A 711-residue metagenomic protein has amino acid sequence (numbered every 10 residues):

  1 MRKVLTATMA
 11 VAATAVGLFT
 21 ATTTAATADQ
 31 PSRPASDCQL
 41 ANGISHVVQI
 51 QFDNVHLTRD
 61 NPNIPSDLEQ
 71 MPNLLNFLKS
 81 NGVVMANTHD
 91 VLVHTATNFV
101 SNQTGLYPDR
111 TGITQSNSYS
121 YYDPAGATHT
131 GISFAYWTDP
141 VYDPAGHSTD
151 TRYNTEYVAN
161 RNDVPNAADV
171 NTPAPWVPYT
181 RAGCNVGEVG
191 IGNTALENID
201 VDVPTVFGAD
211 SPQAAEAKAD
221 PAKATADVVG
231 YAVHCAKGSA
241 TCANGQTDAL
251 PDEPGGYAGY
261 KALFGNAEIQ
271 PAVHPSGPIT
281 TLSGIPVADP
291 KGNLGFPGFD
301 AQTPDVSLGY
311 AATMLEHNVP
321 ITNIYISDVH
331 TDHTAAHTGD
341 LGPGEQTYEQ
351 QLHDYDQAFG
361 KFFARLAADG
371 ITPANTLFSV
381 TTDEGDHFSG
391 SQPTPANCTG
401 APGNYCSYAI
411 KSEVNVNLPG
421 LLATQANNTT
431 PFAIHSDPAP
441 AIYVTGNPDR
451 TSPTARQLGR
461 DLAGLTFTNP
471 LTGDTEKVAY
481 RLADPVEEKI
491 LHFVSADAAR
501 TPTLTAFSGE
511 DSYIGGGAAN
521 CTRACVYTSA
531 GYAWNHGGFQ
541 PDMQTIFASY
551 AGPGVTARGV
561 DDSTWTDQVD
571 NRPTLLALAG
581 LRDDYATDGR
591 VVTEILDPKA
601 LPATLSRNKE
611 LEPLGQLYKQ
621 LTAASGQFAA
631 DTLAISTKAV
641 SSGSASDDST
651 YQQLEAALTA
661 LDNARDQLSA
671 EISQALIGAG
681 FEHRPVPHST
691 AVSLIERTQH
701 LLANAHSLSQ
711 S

Functional and structural regions predicted by a protein language model:
M1-A28: Secretory targeting and sorting signals
P31, K291-E316, A358-R365, G459-A496: A Trp-anchored, charged/polar loop motif used as the substrate-binding/catalytic surface of acyl/ester-handling
N42-L57, L78, N102, I321-S327 (+5 more regions): Beta-strand elements within well-structured catalytic alpha/beta cores of enzymes that handle phosphate/sulfate esters
G43-V48, S80-M85, R110, H129-T130 (+4 more regions): Loop/turn elements at helix/coil->beta-strand transitions in domains of secreted/extracellular proteins
T58-R110: Short, structured active-site-proximal loop/turn typified by the sulfatase FGly-forming signature C/S-X-P-X-R
S66-E69, V91, Q350-H353, V416 (+4 more regions): A short beta-strand-to-alpha-helix junction
V93-T97, Q103-T104, R110-G245, D369-L377 (+3 more regions): Secreted, luminal/periplasmic, and some membrane-associated catalytic domains that remodel anionic oxygen-ester
A311, L315-Y355, K361: Active-site His/acidic residue clusters
